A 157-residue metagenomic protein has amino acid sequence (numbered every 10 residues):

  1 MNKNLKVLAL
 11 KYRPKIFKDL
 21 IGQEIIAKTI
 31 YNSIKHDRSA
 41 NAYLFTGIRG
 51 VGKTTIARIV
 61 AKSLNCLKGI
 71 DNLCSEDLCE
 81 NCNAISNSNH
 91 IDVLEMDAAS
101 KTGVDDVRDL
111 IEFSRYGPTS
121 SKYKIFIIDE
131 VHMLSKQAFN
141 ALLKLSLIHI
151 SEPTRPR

Functional and structural regions predicted by a protein language model:
N2-K6, K35-H36, A40-S88: Walker A/P-loop
K3-I48, I111-S120: Pre-Walker A (pre-P-loop) alpha-helix and adjacent loop at the N terminus of AAA/AAA+ ATPase modules, a conserved
L20, I30, F45, T54-A57 (+5 more regions): Conserved RecA-like P-loop NTPase ATPase core
I26, G103-D106, E130, L134 (+1 more regions): Helical "lid/switch" subdomain of P-loop NTPase nucleotide-binding domains
N41, S121-I125, F139, S151: Loop/turn-to-beta-strand initiation segments
I91, A98-Y123: Short glycine-rich substrate-engagement loop in P-loop NTPases that contacts/grips substrate
P118-L134: Conserved P-loop NTPase "ATPase switch" module shared by AAA+ and STAND
I148-R157: Single conserved hydrophobic/aromatic residue that forms the stacking wall/gate of nucleotide- or nucleobase-binding
